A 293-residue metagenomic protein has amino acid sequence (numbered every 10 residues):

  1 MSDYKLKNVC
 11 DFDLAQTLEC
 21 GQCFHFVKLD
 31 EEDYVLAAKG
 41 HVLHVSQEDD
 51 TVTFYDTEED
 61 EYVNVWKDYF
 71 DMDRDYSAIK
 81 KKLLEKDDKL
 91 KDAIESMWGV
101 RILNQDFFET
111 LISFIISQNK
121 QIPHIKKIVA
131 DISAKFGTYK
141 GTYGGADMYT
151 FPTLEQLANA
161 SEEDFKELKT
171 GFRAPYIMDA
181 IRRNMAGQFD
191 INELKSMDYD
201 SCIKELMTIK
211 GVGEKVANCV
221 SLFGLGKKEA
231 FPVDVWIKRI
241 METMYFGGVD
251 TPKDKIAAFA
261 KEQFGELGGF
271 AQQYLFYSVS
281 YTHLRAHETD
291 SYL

Functional and structural regions predicted by a protein language model:
M1-R285: HhH-family (HhH-GPD) DNA N-glycosylase catalytic core used in base-excision repair
H283, E288-L293: Single conserved hydrophobic/aromatic residue that forms the stacking wall/gate of nucleotide- or nucleobase-binding
